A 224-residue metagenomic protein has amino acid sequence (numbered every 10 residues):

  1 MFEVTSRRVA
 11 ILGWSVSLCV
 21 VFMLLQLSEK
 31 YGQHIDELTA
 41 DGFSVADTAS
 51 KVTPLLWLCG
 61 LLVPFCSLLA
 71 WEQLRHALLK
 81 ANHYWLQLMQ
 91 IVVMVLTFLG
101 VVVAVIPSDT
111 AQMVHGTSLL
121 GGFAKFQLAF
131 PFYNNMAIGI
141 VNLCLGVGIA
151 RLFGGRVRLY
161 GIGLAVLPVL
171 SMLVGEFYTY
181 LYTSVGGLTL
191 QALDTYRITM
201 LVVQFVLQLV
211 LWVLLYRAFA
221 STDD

Functional and structural regions predicted by a protein language model:
V4-A10, G146-L170: Membrane-helix boundary/juxtamembrane motif in polytopic membrane proteins
G13-L18, H83-G100, Y160-M172: Transmembrane alpha-helical segments of multi-pass membrane proteins
S17-D36: Alpha-helical transmembrane segments of multi-pass membrane proteins
Q33-K51, D109-A129, F177-L201: Interfacial non-cytosolic loop connecting adjacent transmembrane helices
A49-P64, G100, Q127-G139, D194-L207: Alpha-helical transmembrane segments of polytopic membrane proteins
C59-M94, I140-F153, W212-F219: Internal transmembrane alpha-helix with an interfacial aromatic "cap," most often the third helix
F98-G154: Membrane-proximal helix-loop-helix units in multi-pass membrane proteins
R156, Y160, P168-D224: C-terminal transmembrane-bundle signature of multipass membrane proteins, characterized by strong activation on
